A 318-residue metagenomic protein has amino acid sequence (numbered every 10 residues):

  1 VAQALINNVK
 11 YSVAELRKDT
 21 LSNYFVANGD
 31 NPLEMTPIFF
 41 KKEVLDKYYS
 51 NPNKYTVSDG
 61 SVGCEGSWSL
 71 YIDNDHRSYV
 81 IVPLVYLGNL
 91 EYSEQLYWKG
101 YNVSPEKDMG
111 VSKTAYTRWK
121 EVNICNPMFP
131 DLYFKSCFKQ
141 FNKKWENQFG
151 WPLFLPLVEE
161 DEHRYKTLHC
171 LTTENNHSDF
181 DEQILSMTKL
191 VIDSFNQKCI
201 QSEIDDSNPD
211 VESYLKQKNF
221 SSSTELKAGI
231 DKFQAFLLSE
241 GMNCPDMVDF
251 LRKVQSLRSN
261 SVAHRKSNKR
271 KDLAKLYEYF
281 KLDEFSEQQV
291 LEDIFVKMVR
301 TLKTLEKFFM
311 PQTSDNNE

Functional and structural regions predicted by a protein language model:
V1-D75, L87, Y92, P105-K253 (+2 more regions): Amphipathic alpha-helical interface elements
Y79: Cell-wall glycan-active module
Q95-G100: A eukaryote-biased signal for long
I204-N208, K275-F280: Short linear capping/connector segments at secondary-structure termini
S256: Basic, Gly/Ser/Thr-rich N-terminal segments that form RNA-phosphate-binding interfaces in CRISPR RAMP
S259: Cytosolic nucleotide-binding catalytic cores of signal-transduction proteins
V262-A274: Substrate-binding/catalytic groove segments of enzymes that remodel or degrade extracellular structural polymers
Y277-I294: Short secondary-structure subsegments characteristic of cysteine-rich extracellular domains
